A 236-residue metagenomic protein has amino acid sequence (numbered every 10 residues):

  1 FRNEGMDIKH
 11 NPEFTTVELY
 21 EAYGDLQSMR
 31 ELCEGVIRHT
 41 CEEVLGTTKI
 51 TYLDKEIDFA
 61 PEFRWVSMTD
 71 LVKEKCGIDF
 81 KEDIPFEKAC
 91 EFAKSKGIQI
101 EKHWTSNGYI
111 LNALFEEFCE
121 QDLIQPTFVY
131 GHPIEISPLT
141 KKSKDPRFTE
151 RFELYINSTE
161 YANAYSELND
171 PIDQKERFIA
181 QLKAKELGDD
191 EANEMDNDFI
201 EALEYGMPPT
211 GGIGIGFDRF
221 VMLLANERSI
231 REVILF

Functional and structural regions predicted by a protein language model:
F1-S28, R38, E91-I100, F118 (+2 more regions): Class II aminoacyl-tRNA synthetase-like tRNA-binding/catalytic domains
R2, E21-G24, P133-I136, K144 (+4 more regions): Short, glycine-/Ser/Thr-/acidic-enriched flexible segments
H10-P12, R147, E227: Short glycine/proline-enriched turns and hinge-like loops at secondary-structure junctions
M29-C33, N107, L111, D170 (+3 more regions): Hydrophobic (often cysteine-bearing) scaffold residues that line and stabilize catalytic clefts of nucleotide/cofactor
H39-Y161, A180-M207: Metal-assisted phosphate- and nucleotidyl-transfer catalytic regions
V129, A164, G216: Hydrophobic, well-ordered secondary-structure elements that form the walls of internal hydrophobic environments
P171-F236: Active-site pocket scaffolds in enzymes
